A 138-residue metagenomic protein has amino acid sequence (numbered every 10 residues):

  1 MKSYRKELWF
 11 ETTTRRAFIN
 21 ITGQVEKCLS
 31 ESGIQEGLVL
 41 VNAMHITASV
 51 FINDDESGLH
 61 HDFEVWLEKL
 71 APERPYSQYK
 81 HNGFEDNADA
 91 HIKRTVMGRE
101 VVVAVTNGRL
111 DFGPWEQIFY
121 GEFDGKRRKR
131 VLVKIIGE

Functional and structural regions predicted by a protein language model:
M1-E138: Active-site histidine-anchored catalytic micro-motif
